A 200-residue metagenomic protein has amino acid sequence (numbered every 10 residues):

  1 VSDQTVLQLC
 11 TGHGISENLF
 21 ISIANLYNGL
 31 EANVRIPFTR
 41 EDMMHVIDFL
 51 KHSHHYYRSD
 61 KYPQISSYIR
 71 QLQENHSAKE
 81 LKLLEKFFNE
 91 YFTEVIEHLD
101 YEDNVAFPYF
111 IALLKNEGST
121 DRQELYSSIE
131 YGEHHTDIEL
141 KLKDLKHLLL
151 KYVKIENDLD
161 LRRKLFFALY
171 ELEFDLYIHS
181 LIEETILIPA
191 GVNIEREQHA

Functional and structural regions predicted by a protein language model:
V1-A200: Small-residue-biased structural context
